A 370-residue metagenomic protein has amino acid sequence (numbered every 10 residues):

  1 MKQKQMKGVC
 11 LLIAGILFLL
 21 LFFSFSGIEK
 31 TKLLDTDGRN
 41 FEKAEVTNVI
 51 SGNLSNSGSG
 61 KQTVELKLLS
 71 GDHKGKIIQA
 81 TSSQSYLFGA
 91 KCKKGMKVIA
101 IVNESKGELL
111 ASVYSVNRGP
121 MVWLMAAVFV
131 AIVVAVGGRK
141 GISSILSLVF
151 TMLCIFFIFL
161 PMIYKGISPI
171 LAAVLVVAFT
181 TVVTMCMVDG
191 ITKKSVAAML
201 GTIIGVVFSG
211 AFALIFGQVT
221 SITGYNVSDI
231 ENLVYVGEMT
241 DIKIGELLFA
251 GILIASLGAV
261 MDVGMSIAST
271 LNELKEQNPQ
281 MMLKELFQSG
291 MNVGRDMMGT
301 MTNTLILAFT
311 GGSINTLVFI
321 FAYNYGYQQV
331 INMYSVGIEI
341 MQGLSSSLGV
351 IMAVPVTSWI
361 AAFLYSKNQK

Functional and structural regions predicted by a protein language model:
M1-T36: Hydrophobic secretory-pathway targeting helix
K4-L11, K193-V206, M298-T304: Alpha-helical transmembrane segments and their helix-start/interface "positive-inside/aromatic belt" motifs in integral
G38-G60, V98: Structural detector for short beta-strands of small beta-barrel domains
Q84-P120: Extended, hydrophilic extramembrane loops/domains of integral membrane proteins
V128-A131, R139-V234, G245-A255: Transmembrane alpha-helical segments that form the functional core of multipass membrane systems
G201-T202, V206, G237-A250, I254 (+4 more regions): Pore-lining and gate-forming transmembrane alpha-helices of multi-pass membrane transport proteins
L257-L317, N324: Helical hairpin unit composed of two closely spaced alpha helices linked by a short loop
D296-G299, A308-K370: Hydrophobic alpha-helical transmembrane segments of membrane transport and translocation systems, primarily multi-pass
